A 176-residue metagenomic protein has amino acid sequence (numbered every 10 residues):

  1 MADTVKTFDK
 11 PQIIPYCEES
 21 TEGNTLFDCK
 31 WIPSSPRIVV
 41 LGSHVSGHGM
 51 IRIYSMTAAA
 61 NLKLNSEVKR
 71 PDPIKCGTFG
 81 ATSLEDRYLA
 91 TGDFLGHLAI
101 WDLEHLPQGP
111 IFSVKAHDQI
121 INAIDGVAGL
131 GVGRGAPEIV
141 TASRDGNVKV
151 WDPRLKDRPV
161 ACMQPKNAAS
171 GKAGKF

Functional and structural regions predicted by a protein language model:
A2-R154, A161-F176: WD40 beta-propeller repeat fold
